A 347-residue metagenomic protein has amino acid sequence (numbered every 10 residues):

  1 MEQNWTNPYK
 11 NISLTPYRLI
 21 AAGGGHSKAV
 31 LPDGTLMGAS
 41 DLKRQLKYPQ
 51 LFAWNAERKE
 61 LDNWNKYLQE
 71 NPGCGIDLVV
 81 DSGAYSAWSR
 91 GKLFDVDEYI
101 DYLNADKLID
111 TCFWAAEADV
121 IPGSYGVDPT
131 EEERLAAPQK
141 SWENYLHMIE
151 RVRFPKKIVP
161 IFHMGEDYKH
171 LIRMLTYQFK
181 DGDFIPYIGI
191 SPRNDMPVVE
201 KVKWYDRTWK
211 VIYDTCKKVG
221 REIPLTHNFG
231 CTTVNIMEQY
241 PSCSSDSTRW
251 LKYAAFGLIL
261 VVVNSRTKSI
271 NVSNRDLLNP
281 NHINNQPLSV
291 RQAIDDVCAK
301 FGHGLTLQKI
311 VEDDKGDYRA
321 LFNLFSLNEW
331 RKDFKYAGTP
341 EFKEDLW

Functional and structural regions predicted by a protein language model:
M1-R153, H282, P287, D295 (+1 more regions): Non-catalytic, usually N-terminal nucleic-acid engagement modules in DNA/RNA processing proteins
M1-Y9, A255-W347: C-terminal accessory extensions appended to soluble enzyme cores
L61-N65, L93-N104, Q139, E143-L146 (+6 more regions): Amphipathic, non-transmembrane alpha-helical secondary structure
G75, C112, P155-K157, I223 (+1 more regions): A generic structural signal for alpha->beta connector loops
D81, P160, Y240: Conserved, mostly hydrophobic/aromatic
I100-W114, R173-I190, Q239-T248: Structural recognition of alpha->loop->beta junctions
G126-E131, K157-T233, T248-S273: Glycine/Thr-rich beta-alpha phosphate-binding loop at enzyme active sites
M148-V152, V211-K218, Q239: Alpha-helical structural signal in soluble globular domains
